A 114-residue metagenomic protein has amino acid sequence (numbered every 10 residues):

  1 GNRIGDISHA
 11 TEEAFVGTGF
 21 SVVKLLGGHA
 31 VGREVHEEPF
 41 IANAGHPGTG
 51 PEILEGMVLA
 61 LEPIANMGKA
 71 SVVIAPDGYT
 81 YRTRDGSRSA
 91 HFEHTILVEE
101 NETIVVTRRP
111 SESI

Functional and structural regions predicted by a protein language model:
G1-I114: Active-site neighborhoods and metal-handling regions in enzymes and metal-associated proteins
